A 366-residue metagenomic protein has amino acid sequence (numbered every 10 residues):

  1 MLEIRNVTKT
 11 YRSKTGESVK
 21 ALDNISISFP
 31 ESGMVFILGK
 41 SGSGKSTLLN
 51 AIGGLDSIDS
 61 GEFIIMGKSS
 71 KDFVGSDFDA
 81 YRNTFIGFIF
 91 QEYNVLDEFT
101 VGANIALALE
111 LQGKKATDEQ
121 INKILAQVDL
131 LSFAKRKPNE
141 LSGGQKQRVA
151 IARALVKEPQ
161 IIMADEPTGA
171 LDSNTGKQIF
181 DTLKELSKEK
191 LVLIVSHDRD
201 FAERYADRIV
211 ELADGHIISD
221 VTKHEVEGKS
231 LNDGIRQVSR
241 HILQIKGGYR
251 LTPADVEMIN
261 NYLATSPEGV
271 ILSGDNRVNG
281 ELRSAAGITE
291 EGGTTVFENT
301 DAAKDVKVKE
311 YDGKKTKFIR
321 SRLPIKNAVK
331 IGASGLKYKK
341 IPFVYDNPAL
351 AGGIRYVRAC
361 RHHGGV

Functional and structural regions predicted by a protein language model:
G53: Helix-to-loop junction immediately C-terminal to a conserved catalytic motif
F99-L107: Short coil-to-helix segment of the ABC ATPase nucleotide-binding domain corresponding to the Q-loop/switch region
K137-L141, Q145-Q147: Conserved ABC ATPase signature
V156-Q160: A short, proline-enriched helix->beta-strand linker immediately N-terminal to the Walker B motif in ABC-type P-loop
I162-D165: Catalytic Walker B motif of ABC-type/P-loop ATPase nucleotide-binding domains
E185-I194: Conserved catalytic loops of ABC-family nucleotide-binding domains
H216-Y249: Conserved beta-strand-loop-alpha-helix hinge in the C-terminal portion of ABC ATPase nucleotide-binding domains
